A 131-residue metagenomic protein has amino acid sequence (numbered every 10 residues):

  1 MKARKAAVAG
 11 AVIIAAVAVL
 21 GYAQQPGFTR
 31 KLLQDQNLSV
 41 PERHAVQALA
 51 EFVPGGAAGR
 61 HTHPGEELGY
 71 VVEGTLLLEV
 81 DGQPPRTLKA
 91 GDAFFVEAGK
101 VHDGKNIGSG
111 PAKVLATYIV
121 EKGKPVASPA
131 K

Functional and structural regions predicted by a protein language model:
M1-G10: Bacterial N-terminal signal peptides that target proteins for export
A16-L20: N-terminal signal peptide c-region/cleavage motif recognized by signal peptidases
Y22-Q24: Boundary of Sec targeting at the N-terminus
P26-R60, T117: A short glycine-rich, His/Asp/Glu-containing loop-to-beta-strand
F52-V53, G82-G99: Short acidic-glycine-tyrosine-enriched beta hairpin
A57-G59, L77, F94, A98-K105: Histidine-centered metal-chelating micro-motifs
H63-G82, D92, K122: Glycine- and acidic-residue-biased ligand/ion/polar-headgroup-sensing regions
P85, G99-G123: Ligand-binding loop in jelly-roll beta-barrel domains
